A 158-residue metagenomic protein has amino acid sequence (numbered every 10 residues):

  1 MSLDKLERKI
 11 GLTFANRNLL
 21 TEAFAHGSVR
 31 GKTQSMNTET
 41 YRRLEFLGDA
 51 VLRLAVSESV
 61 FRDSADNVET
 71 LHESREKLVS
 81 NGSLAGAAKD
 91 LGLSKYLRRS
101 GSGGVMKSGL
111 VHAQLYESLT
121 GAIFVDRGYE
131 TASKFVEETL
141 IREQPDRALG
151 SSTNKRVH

Functional and structural regions predicted by a protein language model:
M1-H158: Double-stranded RNA-binding/processing signature
